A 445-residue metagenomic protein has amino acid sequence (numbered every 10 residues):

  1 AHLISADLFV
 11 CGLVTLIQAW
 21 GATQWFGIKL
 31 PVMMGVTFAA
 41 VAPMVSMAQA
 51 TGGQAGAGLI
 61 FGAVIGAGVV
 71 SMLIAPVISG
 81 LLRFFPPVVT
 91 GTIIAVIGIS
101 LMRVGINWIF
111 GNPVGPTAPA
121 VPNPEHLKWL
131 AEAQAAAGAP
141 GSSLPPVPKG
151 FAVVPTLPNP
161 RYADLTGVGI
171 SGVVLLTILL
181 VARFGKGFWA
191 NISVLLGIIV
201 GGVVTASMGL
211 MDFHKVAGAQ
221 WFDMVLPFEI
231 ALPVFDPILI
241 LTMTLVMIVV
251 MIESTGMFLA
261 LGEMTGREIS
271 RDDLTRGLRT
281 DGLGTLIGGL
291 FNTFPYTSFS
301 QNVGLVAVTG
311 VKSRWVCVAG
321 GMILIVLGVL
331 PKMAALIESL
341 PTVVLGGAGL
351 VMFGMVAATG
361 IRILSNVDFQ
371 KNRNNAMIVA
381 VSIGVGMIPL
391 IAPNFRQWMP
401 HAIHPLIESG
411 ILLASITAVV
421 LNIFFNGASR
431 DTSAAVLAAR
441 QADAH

Functional and structural regions predicted by a protein language model:
A1, V41-G52, S79, F110 (+5 more regions): Generic transmembrane alpha-helix signature in multi-pass membrane proteins, especially transporters/channels
A1-K29, T244-R314: Membrane-embedded helical hairpins/re-entrant loop segments and their flanking transmembrane helices within multi-pass
A1-L8, Q134-P140, T156-R161, A190-T275 (+3 more regions): Helix-loop-helix hairpins and the membrane-proximal interhelical loops of multi-pass alpha-helical transport proteins
H2-S5, W25-A40, R83-T92, W189-L195 (+4 more regions): Short, non-helical or kinked segments that cap or interrupt transmembrane helices
C11-W20, M34-V45, G98-S100, G386-L390: A generic, lipid-embedded transmembrane alpha helix
W25-G62: Membrane-interface helix-loop-helix modules in multi-pass membrane proteins
Q49-M211, G321, V326-A435: Membrane-embedded alpha-helical modules
V168-G169, I230-L239, I269-G277, V311-V316 (+2 more regions): Membrane-interfacial loop-to-helix junctions in multi-pass transporters
